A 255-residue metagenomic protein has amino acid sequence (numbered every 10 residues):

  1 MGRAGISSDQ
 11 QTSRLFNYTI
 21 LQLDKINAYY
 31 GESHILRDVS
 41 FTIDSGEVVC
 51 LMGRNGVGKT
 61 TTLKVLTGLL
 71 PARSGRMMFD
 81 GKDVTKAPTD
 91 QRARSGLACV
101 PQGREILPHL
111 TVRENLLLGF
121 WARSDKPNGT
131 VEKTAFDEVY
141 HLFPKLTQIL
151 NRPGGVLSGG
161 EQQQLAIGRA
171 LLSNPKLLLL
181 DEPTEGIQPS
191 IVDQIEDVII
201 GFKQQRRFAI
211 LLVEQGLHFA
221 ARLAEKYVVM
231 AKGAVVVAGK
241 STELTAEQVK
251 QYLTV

Functional and structural regions predicted by a protein language model:
M52-R54: The feature captures the beta-strand-to-loop junction immediately N-terminal to the Walker
T67: Helix-to-loop junction immediately C-terminal to a conserved catalytic motif
G75-D83, S95, V131-F136, H141 (+2 more regions): Conserved ABC transporter NBD signature motif
P153-L157, E161: Conserved ABC ATPase signature
A170-L171: ABC ATPase C-loop
L178-E182: Catalytic Walker B motif of ABC-type/P-loop ATPase nucleotide-binding domains
D193-R207: Helical segment within the ABC ATPase nucleotide-binding domain
